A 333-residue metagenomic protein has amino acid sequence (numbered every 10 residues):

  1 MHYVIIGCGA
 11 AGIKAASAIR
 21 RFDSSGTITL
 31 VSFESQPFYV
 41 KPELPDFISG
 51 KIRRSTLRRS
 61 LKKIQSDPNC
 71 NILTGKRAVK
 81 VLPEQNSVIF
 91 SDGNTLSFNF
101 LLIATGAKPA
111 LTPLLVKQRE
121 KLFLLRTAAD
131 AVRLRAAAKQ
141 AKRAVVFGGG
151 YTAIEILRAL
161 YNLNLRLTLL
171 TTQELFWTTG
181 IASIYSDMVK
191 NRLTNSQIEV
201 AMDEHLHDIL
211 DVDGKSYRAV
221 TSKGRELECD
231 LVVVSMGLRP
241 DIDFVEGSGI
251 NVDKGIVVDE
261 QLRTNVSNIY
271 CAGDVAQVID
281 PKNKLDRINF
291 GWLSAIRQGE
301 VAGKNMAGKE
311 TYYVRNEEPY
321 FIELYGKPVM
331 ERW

Functional and structural regions predicted by a protein language model:
M1, V275-W333: Mid-to-C-terminal Rossmann-like scaffold of FAD/NAD(P)H-dependent oxidoreductases
M1-C70, L157-I181: Beta1-alpha1 glycine-rich phosphate/pyrophosphate-binding loop at the start of Rossmann-like nucleotide-binding domains
H2, G75, Q140-R143, D203: Phosphate-coordination loops involved in phosphoryl transfer and adenosine-cofactor binding
A10-I13, S35, A107-P109, A129 (+3 more regions): Residue-level detector of alpha-helix initiation sites
S25-T29, S66-D67, I72-F90, L96 (+1 more regions): A Rossmann-like FAD-binding core segment of flavoenzymes
F90, I103-T105, V146, T221 (+2 more regions): Redox-cofactor binding/interface segments in oxidoreductases and associated redox assembly factors
I103-L163: Glycine-rich dinucleotide-binding loop and its adjacent helix/turn
R119-A141, K215, E226-V301: FAD-site-proximal beta/loop scaffold in flavoenzymes
